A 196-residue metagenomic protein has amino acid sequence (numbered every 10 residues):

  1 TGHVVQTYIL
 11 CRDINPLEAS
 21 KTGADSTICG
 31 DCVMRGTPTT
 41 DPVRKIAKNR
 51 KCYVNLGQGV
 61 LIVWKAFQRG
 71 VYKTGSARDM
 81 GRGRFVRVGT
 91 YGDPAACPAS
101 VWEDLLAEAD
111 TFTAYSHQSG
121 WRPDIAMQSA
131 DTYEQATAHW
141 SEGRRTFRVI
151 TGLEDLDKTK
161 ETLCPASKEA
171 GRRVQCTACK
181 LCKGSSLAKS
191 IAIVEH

Functional and structural regions predicted by a protein language model:
T1-H196: Class I S-adenosyl-L-methionine
